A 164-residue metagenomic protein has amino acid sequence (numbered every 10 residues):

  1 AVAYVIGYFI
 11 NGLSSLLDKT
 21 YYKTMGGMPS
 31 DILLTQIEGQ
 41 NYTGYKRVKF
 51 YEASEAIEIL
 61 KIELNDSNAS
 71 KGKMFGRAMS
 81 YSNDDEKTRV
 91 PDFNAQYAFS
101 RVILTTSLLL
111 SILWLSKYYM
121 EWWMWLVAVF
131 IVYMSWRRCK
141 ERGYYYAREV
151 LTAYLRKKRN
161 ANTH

Functional and structural regions predicted by a protein language model:
A1-Y22: Transmembrane alpha-helix/interfacial motif
V2-F9, I131-R142: Hydrophobic alpha-helical membrane-associated segments
A3-Y4, T105-L113, W125, V129 (+1 more regions): Short hydrophobic alpha-helical transmembrane segments
L16-D85: Charge-rich cytosolic interhelical loops and cytosolic tails of multi-pass membrane proteins
E38, Y119, N160-H164: Intrinsically disordered, low-complexity linkers and terminal tails enriched in Pro/Gly and often acidic or mixed-charge
G76-W123: Transmembrane alpha-helical segments and their cytosolic interface motifs in multi-pass membrane proteins
K117, W122-C139: Transmembrane alpha-helical hairpins and terminal membrane-anchor modules
S135-H164: Cytosolic/matrix-facing juxtamembrane and C-terminal tails of multi-pass cellular membrane proteins
